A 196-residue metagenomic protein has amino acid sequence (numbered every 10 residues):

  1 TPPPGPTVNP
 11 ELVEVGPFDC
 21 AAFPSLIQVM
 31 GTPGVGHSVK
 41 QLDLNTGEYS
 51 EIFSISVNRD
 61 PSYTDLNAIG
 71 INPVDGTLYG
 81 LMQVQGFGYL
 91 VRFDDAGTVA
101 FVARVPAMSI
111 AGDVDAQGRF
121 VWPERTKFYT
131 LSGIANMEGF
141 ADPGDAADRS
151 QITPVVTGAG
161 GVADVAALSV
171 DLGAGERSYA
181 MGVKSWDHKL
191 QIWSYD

Functional and structural regions predicted by a protein language model:
G5-E51: An edge-strand/N-cap motif at the start of beta-rich repeat modules
V8-F23, D60-G70, R104-G118, R125 (+1 more regions): Repeated scaffold domains used in trafficking and secretory/extracellular systems, primarily beta-propellers
F23-P24, D75-G76, Q117-R119, G175-S178: Short coil/turn segments that connect the beta-strands within blades of beta-propeller domains
Q28, G80, W122, A180-G182: Residue position within the beta-strands of beta-propeller blades
P33-Q41, G86-R92, T126-N136, D187-S194: Structural motif
G34-V84: N-terminal carbohydrate-binding/catalytic regions of secreted carbohydrate-active enzymes
E48-D60, G97-R104, F140-G158: A short beta-strand motif characteristic of beta-propeller blades
A135-D196: Short helix-loop boundary/capping segments
